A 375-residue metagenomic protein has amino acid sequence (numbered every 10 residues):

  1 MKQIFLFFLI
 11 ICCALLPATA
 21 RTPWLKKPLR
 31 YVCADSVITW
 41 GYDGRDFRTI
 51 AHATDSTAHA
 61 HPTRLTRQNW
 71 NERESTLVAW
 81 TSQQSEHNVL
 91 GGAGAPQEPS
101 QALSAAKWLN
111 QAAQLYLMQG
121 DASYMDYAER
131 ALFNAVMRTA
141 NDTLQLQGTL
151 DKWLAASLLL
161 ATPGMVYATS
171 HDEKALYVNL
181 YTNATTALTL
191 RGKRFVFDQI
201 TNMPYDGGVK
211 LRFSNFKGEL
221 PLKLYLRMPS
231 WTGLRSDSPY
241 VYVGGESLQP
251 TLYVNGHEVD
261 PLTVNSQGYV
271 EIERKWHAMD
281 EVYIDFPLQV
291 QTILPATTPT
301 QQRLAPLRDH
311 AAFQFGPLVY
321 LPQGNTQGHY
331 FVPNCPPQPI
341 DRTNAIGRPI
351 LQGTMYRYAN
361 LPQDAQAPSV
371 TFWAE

Functional and structural regions predicted by a protein language model:
M1-I4: Positively charged n-region of N-terminal signal peptides that target proteins for export
I10-A18: Hydrophobic h-region of N-terminal signal peptides that target proteins for export in Gram-negative bacteria
T22-H52, M125-K217, P239-T251, E258 (+4 more regions): C-terminal beta-rich recognition modules with glycine/proline-rich loops and embedded aromatic residues
P28, T54, A58, P62-T81 (+2 more regions): Extended, well-ordered alpha-helical scaffold segments
R45-T76, Q97-Y116, W153-G164: Well-ordered alpha-helical segments within folded domains of soluble proteins
W70-M118, A122-S123, F133, K210 (+1 more regions): Active-site core of glycosidic bond-cleaving carbohydrate-active enzymes
L220-G244: Surface-exposed beta-strand/loop patches in extracellular or lumenal glycoproteins
Y225, T251-Y253: Beta-strand signatures of extracellular beta-sandwich domains
